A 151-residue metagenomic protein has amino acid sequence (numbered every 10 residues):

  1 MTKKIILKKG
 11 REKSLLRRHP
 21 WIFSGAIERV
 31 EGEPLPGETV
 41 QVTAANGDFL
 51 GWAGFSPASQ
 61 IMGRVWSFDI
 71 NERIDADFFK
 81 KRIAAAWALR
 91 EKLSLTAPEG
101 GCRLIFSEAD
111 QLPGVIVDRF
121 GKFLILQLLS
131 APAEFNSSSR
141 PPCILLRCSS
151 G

Functional and structural regions predicted by a protein language model:
M1-G151: RNA-binding accessory domains that recognize and position tRNA/RNA substrates
